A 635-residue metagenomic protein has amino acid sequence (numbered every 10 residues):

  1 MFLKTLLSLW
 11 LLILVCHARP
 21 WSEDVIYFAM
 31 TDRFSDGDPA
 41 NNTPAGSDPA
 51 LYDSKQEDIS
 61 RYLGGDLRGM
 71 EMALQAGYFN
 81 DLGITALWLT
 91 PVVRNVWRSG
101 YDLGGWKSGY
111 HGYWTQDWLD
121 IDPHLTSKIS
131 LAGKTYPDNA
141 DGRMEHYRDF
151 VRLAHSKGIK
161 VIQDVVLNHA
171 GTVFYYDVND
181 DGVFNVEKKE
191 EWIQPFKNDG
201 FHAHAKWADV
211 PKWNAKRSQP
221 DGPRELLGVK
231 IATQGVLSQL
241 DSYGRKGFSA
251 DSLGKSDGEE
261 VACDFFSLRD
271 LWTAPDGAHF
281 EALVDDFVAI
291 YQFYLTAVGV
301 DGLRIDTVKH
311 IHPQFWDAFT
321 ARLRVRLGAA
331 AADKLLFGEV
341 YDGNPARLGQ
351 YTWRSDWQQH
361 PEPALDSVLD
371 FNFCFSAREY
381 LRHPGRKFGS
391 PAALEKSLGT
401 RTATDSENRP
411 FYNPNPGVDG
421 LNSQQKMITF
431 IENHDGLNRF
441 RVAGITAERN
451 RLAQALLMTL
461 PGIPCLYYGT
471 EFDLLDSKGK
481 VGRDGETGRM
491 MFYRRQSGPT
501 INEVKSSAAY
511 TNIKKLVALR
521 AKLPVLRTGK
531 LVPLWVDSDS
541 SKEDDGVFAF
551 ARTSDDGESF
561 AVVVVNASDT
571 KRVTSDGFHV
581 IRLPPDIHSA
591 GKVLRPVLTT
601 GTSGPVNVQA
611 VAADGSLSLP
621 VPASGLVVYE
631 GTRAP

Functional and structural regions predicted by a protein language model:
L3-A18: Cleavable N-terminal signal peptides of Sec/SRP-targeted secreted and luminal proteins
C16-K160, N168-A170, Y175-V178, A262-F265 (+2 more regions): N-terminal structural segment of carbohydrate-active enzymes
S22-I26, N80-L87, H155-I162, V298-L303 (+4 more regions): Loop/turn elements at helix/coil->beta-strand transitions in domains of secreted/extracellular proteins
A29, F79, L89, W118 (+11 more regions): Conserved, mostly hydrophobic/aromatic
T43-S47, N95-L119, L167-G258, Q350-E362 (+1 more regions): Aromatic- and acidic-residue-enriched segments that line the glycan-binding/catalytic groove of carbohydrate-active
D66-Y78, A278-A297, R449-Q454: Short, acidic/polar
V151, H169, G182-N185, Q194-R217 (+9 more regions): Active-site-proximal helices and loops of the catalytic beta/alpha 8
A250-F293, A297-V298, V308: Active-site-adjacent "subsite" loops/lids of carbohydrate-active enzymes
